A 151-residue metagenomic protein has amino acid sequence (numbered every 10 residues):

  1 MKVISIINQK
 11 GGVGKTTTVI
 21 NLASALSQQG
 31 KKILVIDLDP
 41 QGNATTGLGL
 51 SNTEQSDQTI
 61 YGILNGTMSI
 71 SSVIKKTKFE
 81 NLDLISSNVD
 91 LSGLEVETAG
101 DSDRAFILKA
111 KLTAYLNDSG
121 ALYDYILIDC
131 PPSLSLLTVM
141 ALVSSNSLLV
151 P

Functional and structural regions predicted by a protein language model:
M1-P151: P-loop NTP-binding core
